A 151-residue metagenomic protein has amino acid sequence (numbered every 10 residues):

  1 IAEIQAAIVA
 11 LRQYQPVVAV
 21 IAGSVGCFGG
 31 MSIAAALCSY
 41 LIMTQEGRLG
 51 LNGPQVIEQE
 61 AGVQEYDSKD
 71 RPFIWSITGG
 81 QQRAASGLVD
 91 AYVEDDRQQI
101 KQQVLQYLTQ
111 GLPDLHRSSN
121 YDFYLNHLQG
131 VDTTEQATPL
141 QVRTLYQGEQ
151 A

Functional and structural regions predicted by a protein language model:
I1-D114: Conserved catalytic cores of soluble enzyme domains, especially glycine-rich substrate-binding beta-alpha loops
L105-A151: Intrinsically disordered, low-complexity segments enriched in small/flexible residues
